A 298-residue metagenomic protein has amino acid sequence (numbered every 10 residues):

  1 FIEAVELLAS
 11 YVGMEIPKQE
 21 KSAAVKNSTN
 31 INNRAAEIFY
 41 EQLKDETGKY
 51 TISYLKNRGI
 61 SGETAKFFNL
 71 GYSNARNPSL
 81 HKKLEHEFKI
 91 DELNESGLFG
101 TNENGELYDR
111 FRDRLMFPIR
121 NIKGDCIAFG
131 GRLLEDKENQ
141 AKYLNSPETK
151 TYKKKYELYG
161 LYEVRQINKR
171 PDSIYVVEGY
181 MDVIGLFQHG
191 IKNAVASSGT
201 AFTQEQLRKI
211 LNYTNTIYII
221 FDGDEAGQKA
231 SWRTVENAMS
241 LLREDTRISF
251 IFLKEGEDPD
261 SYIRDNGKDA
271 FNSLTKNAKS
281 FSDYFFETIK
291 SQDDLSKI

Functional and structural regions predicted by a protein language model:
F1-S96, R114: Non-catalytic accessory segments of DNA primases and related replication-initiation nucleases
I2, K49, S53, R112 (+4 more regions): Short, acidic loop-beta-alpha module within alpha/beta folds
M14-A23, Y218-E225, R243-I248, K268-N272 (+1 more regions): Short, polar/flexible loop-turn hinges at active-site or ligand-entry regions and domain interfaces
T29, L80-E85, L211-N212, D260-F271: Short, surface-exposed amphipathic charged segments that create phosphate/polyanion-binding patches used for binding
L84-R112, Y156, Y162-S173: Short, basic/aromatic recognition patches
C126-N139, F271-L274: Proline-centered turn/helix-capping motifs that create local helix->coil transitions or kinks
D245-I298: C-terminal or mid-to-C-terminal helical accessory/interaction module adjacent to the motor/catalytic core
